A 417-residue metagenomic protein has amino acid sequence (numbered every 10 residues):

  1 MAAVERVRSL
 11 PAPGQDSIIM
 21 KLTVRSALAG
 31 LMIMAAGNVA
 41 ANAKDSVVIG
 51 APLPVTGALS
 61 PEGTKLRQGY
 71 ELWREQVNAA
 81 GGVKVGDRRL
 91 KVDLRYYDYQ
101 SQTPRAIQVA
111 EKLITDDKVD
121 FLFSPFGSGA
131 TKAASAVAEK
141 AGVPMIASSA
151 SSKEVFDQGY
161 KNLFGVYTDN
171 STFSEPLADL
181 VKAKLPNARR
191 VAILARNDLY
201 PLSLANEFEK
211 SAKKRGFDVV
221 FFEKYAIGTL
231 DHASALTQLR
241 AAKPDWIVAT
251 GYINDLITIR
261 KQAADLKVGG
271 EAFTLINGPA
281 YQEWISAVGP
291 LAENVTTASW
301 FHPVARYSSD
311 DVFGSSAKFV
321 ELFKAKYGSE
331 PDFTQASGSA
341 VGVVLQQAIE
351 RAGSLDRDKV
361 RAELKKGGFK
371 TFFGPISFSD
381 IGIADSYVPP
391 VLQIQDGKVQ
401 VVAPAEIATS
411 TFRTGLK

Functional and structural regions predicted by a protein language model:
M1-V48, I114, R413-K417: Short, low-complexity disordered leader/linker segments with a strong preference for bacterial N-terminal type II
V48, P61-Q68, V83-D157, V166 (+2 more regions): Beta-alpha junction/loop-to-helix N-cap segments that form part of ligand/metal-binding clefts
G50-W73, Y97-P104, F126-G127, L194-L202 (+2 more regions): Extracytoplasmic "Venus flytrap"
E62-V85, N206-K213: Short, polar/charged alpha-helical segment
A106, V166-R190, L230-A233, L256 (+4 more regions): Hydrophobic alpha-helical segments within soluble ligand-binding/sensing domains
V119-F222, A272-T297: Extracytoplasmic ligand/sensor domains, especially the bilobed periplasmic-binding protein
A263-S339, V399, P404-L416: Extracellular/periplasmic periplasmic-binding protein-like sensory domains
L322-A336, V344-V401: Segments of small-molecule ligand-sensing domains
